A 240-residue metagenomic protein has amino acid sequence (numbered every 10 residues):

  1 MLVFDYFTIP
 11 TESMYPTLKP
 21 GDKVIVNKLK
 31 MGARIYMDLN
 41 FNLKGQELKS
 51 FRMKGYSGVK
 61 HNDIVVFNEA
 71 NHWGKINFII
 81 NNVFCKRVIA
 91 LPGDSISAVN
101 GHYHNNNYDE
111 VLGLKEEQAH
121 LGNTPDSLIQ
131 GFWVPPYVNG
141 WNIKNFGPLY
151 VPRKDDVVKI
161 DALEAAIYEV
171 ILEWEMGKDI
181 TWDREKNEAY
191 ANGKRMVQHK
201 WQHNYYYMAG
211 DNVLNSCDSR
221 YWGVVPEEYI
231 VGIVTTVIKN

Functional and structural regions predicted by a protein language model:
L2-D5, M14-N240: Soluble "head" domains of membrane/secretory-pathway proteins
